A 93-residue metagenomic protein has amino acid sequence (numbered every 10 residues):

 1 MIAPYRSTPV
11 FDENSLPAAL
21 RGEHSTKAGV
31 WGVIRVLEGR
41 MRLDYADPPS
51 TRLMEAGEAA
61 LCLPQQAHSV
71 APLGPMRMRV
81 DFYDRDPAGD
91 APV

Functional and structural regions predicted by a protein language model:
M1-T26: A short, N-terminal "cap"/entry segment at the start of jelly-roll beta-barrel domains of the cupin/DSBH fold
S7-S15, V80-V93: Double-stranded beta-helix
L20-A28, D44-Y45, R52-L53, V70-P72 (+1 more regions): Short histidine-centered beta-strand/loop micro-motifs that create catalytic or ligand/metal-coordination sites
A28-R42: Short, conserved beta-strand element in jelly-roll/cupin
R35, E58-L61, G74: Beta-strand-centric surfaces of beta-sandwich/beta-rich domains
P48-Q65: Short acidic-glycine-tyrosine-enriched beta hairpin
P64-G89: Ligand-binding loop in jelly-roll beta-barrel domains
